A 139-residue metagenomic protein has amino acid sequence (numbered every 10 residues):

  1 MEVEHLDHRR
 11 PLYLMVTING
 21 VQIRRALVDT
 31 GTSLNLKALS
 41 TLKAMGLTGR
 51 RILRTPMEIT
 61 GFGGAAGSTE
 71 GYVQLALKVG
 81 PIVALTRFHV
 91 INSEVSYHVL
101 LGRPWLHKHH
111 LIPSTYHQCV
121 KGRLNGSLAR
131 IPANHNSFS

Functional and structural regions predicted by a protein language model:
M1-I18: Charged, flexible boundary elements
Q22, T30, L34-S139: Aspartic protease core domain of the pepsin/retropepsin superfamily
